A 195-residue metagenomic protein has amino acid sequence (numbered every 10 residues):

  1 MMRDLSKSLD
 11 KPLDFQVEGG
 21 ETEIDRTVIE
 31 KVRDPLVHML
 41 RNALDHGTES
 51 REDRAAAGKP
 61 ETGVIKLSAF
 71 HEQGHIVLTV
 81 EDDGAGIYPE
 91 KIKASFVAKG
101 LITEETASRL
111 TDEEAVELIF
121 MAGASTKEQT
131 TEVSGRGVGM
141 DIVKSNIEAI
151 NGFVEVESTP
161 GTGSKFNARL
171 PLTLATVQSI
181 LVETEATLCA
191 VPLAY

Functional and structural regions predicted by a protein language model:
M1: Oxyanion-hole/transition-state-stabilizing segment in secreted/luminal serine hydrolases and related acyltransferases
D4, S8-Y195: Conserved glycine-centered short motifs in functionally critical loops
